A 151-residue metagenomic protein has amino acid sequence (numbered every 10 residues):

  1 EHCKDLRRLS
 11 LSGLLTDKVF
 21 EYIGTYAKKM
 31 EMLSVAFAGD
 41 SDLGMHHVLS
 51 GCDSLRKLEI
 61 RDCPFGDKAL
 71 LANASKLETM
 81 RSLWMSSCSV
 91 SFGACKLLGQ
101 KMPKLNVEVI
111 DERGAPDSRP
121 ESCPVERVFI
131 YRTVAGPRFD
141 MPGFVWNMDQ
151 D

Functional and structural regions predicted by a protein language model:
E1-S12, D17-D151: C-terminal capping region of solenoid repeat domains
